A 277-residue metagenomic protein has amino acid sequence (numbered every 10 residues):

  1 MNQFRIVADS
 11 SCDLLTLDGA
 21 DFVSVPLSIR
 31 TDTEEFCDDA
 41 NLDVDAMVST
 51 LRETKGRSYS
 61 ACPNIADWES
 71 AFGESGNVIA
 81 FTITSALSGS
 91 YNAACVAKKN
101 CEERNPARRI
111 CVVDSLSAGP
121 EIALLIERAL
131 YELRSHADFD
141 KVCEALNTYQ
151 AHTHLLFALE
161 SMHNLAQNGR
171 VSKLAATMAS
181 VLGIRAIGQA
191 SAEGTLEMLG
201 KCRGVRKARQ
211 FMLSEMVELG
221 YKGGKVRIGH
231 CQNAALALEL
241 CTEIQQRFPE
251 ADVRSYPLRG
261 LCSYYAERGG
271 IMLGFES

Functional and structural regions predicted by a protein language model:
N2-Q3, S11-I29, T33-E34, L87-S90 (+3 more regions): Mixed-charge interfacial surface used for oligomerization/domain docking and macromolecular partner engagement
V7: Generic enzyme active-site microenvironment
E34-E103: Class I S-adenosyl-L-methionine
T82, C111-V112: A glycine-rich beta-strand to alpha-helix segment that forms a phosphate/ribose-binding loop at ligand/cofactor sites
P106: Rossmann-fold dehydrogenase core element
